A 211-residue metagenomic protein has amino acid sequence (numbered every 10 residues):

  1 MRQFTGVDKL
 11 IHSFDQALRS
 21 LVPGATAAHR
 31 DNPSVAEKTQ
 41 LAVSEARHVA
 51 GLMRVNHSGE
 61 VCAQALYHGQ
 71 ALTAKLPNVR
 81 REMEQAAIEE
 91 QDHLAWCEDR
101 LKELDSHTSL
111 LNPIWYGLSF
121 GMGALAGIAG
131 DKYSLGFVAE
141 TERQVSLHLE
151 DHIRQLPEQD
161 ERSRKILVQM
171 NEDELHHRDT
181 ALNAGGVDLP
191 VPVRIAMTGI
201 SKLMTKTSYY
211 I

Functional and structural regions predicted by a protein language model:
M1-I211: Non-heme di-metal
